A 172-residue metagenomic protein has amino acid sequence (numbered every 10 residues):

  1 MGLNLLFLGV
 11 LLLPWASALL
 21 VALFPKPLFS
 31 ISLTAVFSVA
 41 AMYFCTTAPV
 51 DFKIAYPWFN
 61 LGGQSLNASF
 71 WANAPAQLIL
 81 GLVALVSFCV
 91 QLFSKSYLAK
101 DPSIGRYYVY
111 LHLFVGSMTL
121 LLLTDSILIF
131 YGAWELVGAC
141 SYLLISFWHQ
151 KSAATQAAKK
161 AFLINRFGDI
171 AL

Functional and structural regions predicted by a protein language model:
M1-L6, A16-V109: Transmembrane helix-loop-helix hairpins at membrane boundaries of multipass inner-membrane proteins
G9, F37, V50-K53, D125-L128 (+1 more regions): Generic detection of intrinsically disordered/low-complexity segments and helix-coil linkers/edges
L11, F70-W71, A84, L123 (+1 more regions): Short conserved micro-motifs on helix faces and helix-strand junctions that flank and scaffold key functional residues
L12, A16-L19, L85, C89 (+3 more regions): Generic alpha-helical transmembrane segments of integral inner-membrane proteins, especially permease/transport modules
P14-L28, L144-T155: Cytoplasmic juxtamembrane interface segments
P14-S17, S69, F88, V115 (+2 more regions): Bulky hydrophobic/aromatic packing residues
Y107-L172: Alpha-helical multi-pass transmembrane bundles of energy-transducing inner-membrane proteins
